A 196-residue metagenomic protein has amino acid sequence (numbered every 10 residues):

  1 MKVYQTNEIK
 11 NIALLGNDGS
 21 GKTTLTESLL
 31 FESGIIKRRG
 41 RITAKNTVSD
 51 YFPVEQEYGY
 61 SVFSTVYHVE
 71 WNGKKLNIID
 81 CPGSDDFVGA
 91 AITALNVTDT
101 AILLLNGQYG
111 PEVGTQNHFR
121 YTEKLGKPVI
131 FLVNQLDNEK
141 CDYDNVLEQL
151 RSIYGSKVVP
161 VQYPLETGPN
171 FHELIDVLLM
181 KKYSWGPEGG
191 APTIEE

Functional and structural regions predicted by a protein language model:
M1-L105, Y109-P111, P160: P-loop NTPase switch module centered on the Walker A-proximal segment
M1-S20, R38-R39, N106-E196: P-loop NTPase catalytic nucleotide-binding module
